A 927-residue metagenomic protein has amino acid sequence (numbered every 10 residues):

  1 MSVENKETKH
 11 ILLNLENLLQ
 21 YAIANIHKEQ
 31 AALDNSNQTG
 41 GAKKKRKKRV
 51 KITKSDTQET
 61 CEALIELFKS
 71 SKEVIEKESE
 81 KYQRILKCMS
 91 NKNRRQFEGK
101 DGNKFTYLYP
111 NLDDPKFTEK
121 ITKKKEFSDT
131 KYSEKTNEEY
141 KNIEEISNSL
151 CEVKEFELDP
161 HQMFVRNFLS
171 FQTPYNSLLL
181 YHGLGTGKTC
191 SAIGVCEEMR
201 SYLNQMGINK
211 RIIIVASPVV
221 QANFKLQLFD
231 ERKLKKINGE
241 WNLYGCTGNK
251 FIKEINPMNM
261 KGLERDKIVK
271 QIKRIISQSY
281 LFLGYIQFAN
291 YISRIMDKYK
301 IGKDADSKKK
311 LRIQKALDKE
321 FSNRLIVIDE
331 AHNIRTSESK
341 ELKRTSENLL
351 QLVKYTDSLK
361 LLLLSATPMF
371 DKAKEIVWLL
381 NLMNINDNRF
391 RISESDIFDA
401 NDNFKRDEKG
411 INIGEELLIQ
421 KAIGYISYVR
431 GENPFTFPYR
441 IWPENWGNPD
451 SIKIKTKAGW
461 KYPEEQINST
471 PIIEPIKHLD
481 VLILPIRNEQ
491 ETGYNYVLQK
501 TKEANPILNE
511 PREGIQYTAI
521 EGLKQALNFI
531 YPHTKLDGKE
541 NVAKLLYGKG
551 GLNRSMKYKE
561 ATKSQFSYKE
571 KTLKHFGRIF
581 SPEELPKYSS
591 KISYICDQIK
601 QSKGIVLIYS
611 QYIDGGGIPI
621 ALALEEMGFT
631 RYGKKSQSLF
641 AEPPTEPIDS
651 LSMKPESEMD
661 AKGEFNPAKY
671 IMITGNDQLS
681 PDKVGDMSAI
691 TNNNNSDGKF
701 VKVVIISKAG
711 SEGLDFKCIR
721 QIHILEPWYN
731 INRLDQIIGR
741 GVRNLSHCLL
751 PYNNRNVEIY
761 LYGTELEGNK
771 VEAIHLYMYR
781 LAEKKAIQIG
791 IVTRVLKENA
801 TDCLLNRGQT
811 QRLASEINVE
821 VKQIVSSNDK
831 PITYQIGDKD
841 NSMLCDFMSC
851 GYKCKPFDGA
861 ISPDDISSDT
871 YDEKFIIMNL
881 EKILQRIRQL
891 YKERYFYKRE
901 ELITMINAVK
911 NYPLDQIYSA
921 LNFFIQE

Functional and structural regions predicted by a protein language model:
M1-I75, I906-V909, A920-E927: Compositionally biased low-complexity segments enriched in polar/charged residues
K43, T60, L64-D715, N754-E927: Helicase motor interdomain insertion/brace
V219, Y729-N732: A generic structural signal for alpha-helix starts
W378, F716-P727: A short beta-strand element within the Helicase C-terminal
A709-E712, I724, R743-H747: Short beta-turn/strand-loop junction motif enriched in small, turn-promoting residues
I731-L749: Conserved SF2 helicase motif VI
